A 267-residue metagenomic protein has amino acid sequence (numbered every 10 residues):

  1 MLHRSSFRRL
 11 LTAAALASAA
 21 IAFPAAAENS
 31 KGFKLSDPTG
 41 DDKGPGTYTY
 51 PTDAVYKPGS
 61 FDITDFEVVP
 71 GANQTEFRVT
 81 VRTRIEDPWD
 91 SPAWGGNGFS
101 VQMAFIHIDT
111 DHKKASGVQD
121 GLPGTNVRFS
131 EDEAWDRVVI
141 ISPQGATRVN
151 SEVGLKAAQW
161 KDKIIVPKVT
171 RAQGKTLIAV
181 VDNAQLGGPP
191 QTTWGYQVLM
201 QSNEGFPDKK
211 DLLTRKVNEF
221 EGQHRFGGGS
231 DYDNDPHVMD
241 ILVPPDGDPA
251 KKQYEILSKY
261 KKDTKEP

Functional and structural regions predicted by a protein language model:
L2-T12: Bacterial N-terminal signal peptides that target proteins for export
A13-A22: Bacterial N-terminal signal peptides
A22-E28: Bacterial Sec-dependent signal peptides at the C-terminal "C-region" and cleavage site
E28-S36, T110-G124, G187-P267: Acidic/polar low-complexity flexible segments
N29, Y50-S142: Surface-exposed, glycine/proline- and aromatic-rich loop segments on solvent-exposed faces across compartments
I63-D65, A72-E76, V101-F105, I164-I178 (+1 more regions): Extracellular structured ligand-interaction cores
V81-T83, T110, Q173, N183-Q185 (+1 more regions): Short, flexible loop/turn elements at secondary-structure junctions
R137-W194: Short helix-loop boundary/capping segments
